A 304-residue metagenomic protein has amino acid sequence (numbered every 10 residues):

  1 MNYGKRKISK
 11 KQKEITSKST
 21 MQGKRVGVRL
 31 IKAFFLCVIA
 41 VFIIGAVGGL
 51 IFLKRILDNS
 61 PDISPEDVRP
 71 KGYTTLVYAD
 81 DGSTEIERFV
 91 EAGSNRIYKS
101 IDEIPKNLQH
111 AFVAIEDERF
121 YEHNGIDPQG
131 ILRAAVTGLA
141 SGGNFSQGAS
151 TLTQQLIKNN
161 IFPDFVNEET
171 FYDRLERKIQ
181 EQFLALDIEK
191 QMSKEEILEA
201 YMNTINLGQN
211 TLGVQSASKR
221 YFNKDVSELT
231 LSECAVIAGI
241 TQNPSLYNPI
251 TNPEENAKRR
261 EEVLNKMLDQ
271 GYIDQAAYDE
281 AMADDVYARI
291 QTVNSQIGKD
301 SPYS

Functional and structural regions predicted by a protein language model:
N2-D80, T84-E85, R119, L139: N-terminal type II signal-anchor transmembrane helix that functions as the membrane-insertion/stop-transfer segment
D58, E66, V113, Q275-E280: Polar/charged alpha-helical tracts
T74, Y78-D274, G298: Peptidoglycan glycan-strand catalytic modules in the bacterial/periplasmic cell-wall system
D274-S304: Non-catalytic structural connector segments
